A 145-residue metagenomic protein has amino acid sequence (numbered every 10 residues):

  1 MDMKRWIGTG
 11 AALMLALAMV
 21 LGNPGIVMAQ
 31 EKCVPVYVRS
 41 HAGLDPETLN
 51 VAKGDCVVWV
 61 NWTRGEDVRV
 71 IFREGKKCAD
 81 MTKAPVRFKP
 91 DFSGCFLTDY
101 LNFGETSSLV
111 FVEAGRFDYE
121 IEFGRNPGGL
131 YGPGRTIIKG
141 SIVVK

Functional and structural regions predicted by a protein language model:
M1-R5: N-terminal secretory signal peptides that target proteins for export/translocation
G10-G22: Bacterial N-terminal signal peptides
N23-A29: Sec/Tat signal peptide C-region and signal peptidase I cleavage site
Q30-V58: N-terminal edge beta-strand
H41, G54, V86-D91, F103-G104: Tight coil/turn sites that cap or link beta-strands
E47-F72, T106-E113: Beta-strand cores of secreted/periplasmic/IMS beta-sandwich domains, seen most often in copper-related folds
K76-P85: Short aromatic-acidic-glycine turn motif
F92-K145: Extracellular/periplasmic metallocenter environments
